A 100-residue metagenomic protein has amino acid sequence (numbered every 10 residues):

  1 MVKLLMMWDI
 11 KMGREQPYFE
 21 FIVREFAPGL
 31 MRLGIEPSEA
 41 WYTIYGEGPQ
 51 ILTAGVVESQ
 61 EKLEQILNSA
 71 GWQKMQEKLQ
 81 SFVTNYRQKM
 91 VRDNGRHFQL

Functional and structural regions predicted by a protein language model:
M1-K3, G34-I35, I51: Short, flexible segments with low predicted structural confidence
V2-D9, A54: Active-site-flanking beta-strand signature of metal-NTP-handling nucleotidyl enzymes and homologous cyclase-like
D9-F21: Short, surface-exposed ligand-recognition loops at beta-strand->loop->(often short) alpha-helix junctions that present
R14, E61-L63, R96: Residue-level signal for secondary-structure boundary sites
V23-S38, V56-V91: An amphipathic, aromatic/His-enriched active-site/gating alpha helix that lines ligand/cofactor pockets
A40-T43: Short, solvent-exposed loop/turn elements at beta->coil junctions and helix N-caps that rim active or binding pockets
Y45-P49: Short acidic/glycine-enriched loop/turn segments that link adjacent beta-strands
V91-L100: Short, low-order "capping/linker" segments at domain edges
